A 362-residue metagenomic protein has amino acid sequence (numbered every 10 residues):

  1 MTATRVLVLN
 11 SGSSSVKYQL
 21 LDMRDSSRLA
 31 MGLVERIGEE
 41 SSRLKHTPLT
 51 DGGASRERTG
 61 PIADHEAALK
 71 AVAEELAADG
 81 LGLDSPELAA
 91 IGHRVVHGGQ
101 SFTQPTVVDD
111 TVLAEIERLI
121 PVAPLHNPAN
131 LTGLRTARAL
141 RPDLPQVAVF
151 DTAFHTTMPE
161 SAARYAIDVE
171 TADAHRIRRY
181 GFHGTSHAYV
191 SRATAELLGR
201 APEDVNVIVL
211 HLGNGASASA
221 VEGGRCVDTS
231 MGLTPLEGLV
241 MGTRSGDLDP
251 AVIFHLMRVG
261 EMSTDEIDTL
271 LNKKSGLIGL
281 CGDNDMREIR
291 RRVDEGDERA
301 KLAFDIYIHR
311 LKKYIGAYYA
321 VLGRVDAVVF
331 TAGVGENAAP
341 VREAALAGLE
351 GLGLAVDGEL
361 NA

Functional and structural regions predicted by a protein language model:
V6, S15-I62, G232: Short glycine-rich, Thr/Ser-proximal phosphate-binding strand/loop in the N-terminal lobe of ATP-dependent enzymes
V6-V8, L88-G92, V147, V207-H211: Short glycine-aspartate micro-motif
L76-H126, P145-V147, A153-R164: Short beta-strand-loop/turn "lid" adjacent to the catalytic site in phosphate-handling enzymes
F154-M257: Glycine-rich phosphate-binding loop of actin/hexokinase-like ATP-binding domains
Y189-L197, D305-G323: Phosphate/ATP-binding catalytic cores across multiple sugar-kinase/actin-like superfamilies, primarily ASKHA
V259-A303: A mobile "lid/hinge" subdomain adjacent to the ATP/sugar-phosphate binding pocket shared across diverse ATP-dependent
D326-G348: Glycine-rich phosphate-binding loops at beta-strand->alpha-helix junctions
